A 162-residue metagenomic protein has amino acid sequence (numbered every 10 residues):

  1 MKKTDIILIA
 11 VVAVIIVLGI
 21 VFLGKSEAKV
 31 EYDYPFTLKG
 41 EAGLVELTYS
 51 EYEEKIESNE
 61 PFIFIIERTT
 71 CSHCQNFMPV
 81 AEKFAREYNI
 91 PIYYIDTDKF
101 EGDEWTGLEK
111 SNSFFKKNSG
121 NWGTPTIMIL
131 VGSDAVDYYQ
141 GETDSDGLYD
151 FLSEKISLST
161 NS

Functional and structural regions predicted by a protein language model:
M1-A42, S162: N-terminal targeting signals for export/organelle localization
G43-E46, I66, I90-K110: Thiol-based oxidoreductase modules, predominantly thioredoxin-like and allied folds used for disulfide exchange
L44, T69-N76, S119, Q140: Extracytoplasmic/periplasmic, Sec-exported soluble proteins
E51-Y94: Local sequence-structure signature of Cys/Sec-based thiol-disulfide redox active-site neighborhoods
T69-H73, D98-G102, D134-V136, S145: Solvent-exposed loop/turn segments at secondary-structure junctions within structured extracellular/periplasmic domains
N76-F77, G107, D144: Residues at alpha-helix caps and immediate loop-helix transition turns in enzyme cores, especially N- and C-cap
E109-W122: Short, solvent-exposed, Trp/other aromatic-anchored flexible loops in extracytoplasmic proteins
G120-S162: Non-catalytic, surface beta->alpha helical segment in thiol-disulfide oxidoreductase systems
